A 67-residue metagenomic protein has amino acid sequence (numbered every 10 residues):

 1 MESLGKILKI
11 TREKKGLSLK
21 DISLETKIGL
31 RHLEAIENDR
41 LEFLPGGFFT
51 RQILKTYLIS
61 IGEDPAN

Functional and structural regions predicted by a protein language model:
M1-N67: Cytosolic/nucleoplasmic/matrix-facing N-terminal domains/tails of membrane-anchored or organelle-targeted proteins
